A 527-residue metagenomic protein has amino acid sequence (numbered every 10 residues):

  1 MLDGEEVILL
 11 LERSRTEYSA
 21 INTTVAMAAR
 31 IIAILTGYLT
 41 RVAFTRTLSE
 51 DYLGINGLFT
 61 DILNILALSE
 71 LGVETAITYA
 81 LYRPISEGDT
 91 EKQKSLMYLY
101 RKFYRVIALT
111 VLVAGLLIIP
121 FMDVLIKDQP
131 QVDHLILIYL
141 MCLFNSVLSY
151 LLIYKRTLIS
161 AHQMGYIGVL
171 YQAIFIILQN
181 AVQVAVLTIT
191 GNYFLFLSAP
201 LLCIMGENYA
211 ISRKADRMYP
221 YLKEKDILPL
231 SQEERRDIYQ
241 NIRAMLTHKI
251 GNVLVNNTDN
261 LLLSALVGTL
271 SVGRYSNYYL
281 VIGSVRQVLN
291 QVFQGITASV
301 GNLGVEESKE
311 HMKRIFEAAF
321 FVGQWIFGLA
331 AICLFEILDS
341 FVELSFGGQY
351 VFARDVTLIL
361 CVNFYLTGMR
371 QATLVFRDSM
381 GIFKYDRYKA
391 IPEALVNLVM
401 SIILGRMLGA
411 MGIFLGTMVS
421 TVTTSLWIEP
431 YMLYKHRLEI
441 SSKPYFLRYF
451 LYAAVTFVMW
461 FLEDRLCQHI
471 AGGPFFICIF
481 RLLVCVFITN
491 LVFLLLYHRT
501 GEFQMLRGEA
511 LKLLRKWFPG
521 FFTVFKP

Functional and structural regions predicted by a protein language model:
M1-L11, I440, F461-P527: Membrane-proximal transmembrane or re-entrant/amphipathic helices at the cytosolic face
M1-S19, F194-L197, I211-N257, S299-R314 (+2 more regions): Interhelical loop/hinge segments that connect adjacent transmembrane helices in multipass membrane
L2-E6, I31, R101-K127, M141 (+4 more regions): Alpha-helical transmembrane segments of multi-pass membrane transport and lipid-handling proteins
L2-E6, R15-R83, L112, N145 (+3 more regions): Signature of the first transmembrane helix
A20, S146-I174, T188-T190, F194 (+2 more regions): Membrane-interface junctions at transmembrane-helix termini in multi-pass inner-membrane proteins
I21-R41, F175, A199-A215, L228-N302 (+6 more regions): Transmembrane helical elements of multi-pass membrane transporters/channels
V42, L71-E87, A161, Y219-E224 (+4 more regions): Helix-loop junctions and terminal segments of transmembrane helices in multi-pass membrane transport/translocation
T45-S49, Y166, I177-Y209, R217 (+4 more regions): Membrane-interface helix-loop junctions in multi-pass transport and translocation proteins
